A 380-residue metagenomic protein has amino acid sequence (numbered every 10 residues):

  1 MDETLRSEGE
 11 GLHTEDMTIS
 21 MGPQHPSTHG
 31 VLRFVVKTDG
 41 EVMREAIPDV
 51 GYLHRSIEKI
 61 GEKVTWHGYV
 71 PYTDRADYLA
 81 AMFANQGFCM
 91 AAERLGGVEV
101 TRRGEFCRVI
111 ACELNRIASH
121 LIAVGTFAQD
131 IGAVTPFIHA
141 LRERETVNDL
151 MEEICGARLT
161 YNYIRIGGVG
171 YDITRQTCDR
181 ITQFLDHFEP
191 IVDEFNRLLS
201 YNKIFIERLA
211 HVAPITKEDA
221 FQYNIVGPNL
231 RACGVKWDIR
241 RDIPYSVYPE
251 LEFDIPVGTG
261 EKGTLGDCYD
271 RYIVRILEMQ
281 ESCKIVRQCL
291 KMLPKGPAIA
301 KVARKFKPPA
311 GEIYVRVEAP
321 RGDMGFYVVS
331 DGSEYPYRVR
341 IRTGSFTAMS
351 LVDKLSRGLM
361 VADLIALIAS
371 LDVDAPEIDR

Functional and structural regions predicted by a protein language model:
M1-R33, K37-R338, R342-R380: Active-site bordering "gate/hinge" segments that shape substrate access to catalytic or cofactor-binding pockets
